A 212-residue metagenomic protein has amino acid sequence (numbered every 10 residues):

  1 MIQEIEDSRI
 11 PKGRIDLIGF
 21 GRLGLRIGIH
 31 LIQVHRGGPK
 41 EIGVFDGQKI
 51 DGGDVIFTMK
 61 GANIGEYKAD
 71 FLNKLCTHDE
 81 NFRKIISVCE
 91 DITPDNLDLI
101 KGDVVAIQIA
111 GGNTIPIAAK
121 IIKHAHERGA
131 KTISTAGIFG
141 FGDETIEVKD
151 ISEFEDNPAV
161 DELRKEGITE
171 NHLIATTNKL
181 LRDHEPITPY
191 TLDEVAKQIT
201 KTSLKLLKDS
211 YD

Functional and structural regions predicted by a protein language model:
M1-D212: Adenine nucleotide-associated cytosolic modules
